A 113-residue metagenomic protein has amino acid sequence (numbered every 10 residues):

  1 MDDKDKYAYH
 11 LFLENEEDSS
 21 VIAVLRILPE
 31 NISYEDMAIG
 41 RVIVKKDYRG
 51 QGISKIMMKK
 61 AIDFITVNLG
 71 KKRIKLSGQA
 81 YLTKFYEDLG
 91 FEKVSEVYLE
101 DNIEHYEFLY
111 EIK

Functional and structural regions predicted by a protein language model:
D2-F12, E16: A short helix-loop-beta-strand connector motif used in the catalytic cores of GNAT acetyltransferases and, in some
Y7-L11, E35-M37, E104-F108: Short beta-strand micro-motifs in enzyme catalytic cores
F12, S19-P29, D36-I43: Conserved beta-strand in the GNAT
E30-I39, R49, N68-K72, N102-E104: A conserved beta-turn-beta hairpin within the catalytic core of GNAT-like acetyltransferases that forms part
V44, G50-D63: Conserved acetyl-CoA-binding loop-helix of GNAT-fold acetyltransferases
K45, Q79: Residue-level recognition of the GNAT/N-acetyltransferase active site
M58, I65-G78: Conserved GNAT acetyl-CoA-binding A-motif
K75-S77, E87, E92-E107: Conserved catalytic-core motifs of GNAT/GCN5-like acyltransferases
